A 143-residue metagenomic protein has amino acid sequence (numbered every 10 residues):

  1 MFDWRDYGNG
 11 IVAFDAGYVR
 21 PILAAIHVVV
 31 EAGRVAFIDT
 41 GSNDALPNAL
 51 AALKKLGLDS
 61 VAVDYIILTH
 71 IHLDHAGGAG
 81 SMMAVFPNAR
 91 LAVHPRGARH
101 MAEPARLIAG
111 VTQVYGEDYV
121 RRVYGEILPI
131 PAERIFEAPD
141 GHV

Functional and structural regions predicted by a protein language model:
M1-F2, A24-I26, E133, D140-H142: Short, acidic/polar N-cap/turn motifs at the starts of alpha helices
F2-L56: Conserved beta-strand hairpin/beta-sheet module of binuclear metal-dependent hydrolase folds, prominently
N9, F86-A89, E133: A structural micro-motif
V12, A92, R134-A138: General small-molecule cofactor/ligand-binding pocket signal
A25, N48, G78, E103-P104: Residues at alpha-helix caps and immediate loop-helix transition turns in enzyme cores, especially N- and C-cap
P47-V93: Active-site metal-binding motif and surrounding structural segment of the metallo-beta-lactamase
R96-H100: Short histidine/acidic/glycine/proline-rich micro-motifs that form metal- and phosphate-coordinating active-site loops
M101-V143: Metallo-beta-lactamase
